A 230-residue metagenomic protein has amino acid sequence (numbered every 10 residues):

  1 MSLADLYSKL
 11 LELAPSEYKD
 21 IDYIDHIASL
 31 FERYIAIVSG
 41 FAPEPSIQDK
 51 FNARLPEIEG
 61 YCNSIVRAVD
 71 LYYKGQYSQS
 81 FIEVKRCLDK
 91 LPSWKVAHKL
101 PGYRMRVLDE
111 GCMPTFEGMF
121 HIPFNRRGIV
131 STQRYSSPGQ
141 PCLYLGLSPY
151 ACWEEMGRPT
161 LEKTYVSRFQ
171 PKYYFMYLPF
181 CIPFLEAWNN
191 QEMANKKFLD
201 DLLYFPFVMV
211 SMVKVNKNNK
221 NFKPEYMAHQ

Functional and structural regions predicted by a protein language model:
M1-H98, R104-G128, T164-Q230: Active-site and NAD+-binding cores of ADP-ribose-processing enzymes
L100-G102, Q140-P141: Short glycine-rich loop/turn motifs
I129-R168, P224-M227: Extended catalytic/binding region for NAD+/ADP-ribose chemistry, centered on the ART fold
